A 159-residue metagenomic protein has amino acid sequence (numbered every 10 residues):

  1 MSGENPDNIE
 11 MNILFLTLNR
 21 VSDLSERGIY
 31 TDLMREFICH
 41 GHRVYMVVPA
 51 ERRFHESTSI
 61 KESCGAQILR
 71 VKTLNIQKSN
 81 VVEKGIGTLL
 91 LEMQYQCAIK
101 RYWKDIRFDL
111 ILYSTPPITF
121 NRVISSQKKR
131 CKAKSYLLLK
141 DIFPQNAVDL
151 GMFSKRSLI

Functional and structural regions predicted by a protein language model:
M1-I60, C64-Q67: N-terminal subdomain of nucleotide-sugar transferases
L18, I76-E83, I106, C131-I159: Acceptor-binding helix/loop patch of EC 2.4 sugar-transfer enzymes, predominantly nucleotide-sugar-dependent
S22-D23, K78, F120: Short glycine-rich, flexible loops that bind phosphorylated cofactors or substrates
E26-R27, T88-E92, I159: A conditional alpha-helix N-cap/helix-loop micro-motif detector
E26-R27, V82, N121-I124: Conserved strand-to-helix beginnings and helix N-cap segments that scaffold or border functional pockets
G28-T31, S59-K61, S125-K128, L150-S154: Short, glycine/charged-enriched secondary-structure capping and boundary segments
M46-W103: A conserved catalytic-core segment of Leloir-type glycosyltransferases
T88, E92-Y95, K100, F108-A133 (+2 more regions): An aromatic- and histidine-rich active-site surface loop
